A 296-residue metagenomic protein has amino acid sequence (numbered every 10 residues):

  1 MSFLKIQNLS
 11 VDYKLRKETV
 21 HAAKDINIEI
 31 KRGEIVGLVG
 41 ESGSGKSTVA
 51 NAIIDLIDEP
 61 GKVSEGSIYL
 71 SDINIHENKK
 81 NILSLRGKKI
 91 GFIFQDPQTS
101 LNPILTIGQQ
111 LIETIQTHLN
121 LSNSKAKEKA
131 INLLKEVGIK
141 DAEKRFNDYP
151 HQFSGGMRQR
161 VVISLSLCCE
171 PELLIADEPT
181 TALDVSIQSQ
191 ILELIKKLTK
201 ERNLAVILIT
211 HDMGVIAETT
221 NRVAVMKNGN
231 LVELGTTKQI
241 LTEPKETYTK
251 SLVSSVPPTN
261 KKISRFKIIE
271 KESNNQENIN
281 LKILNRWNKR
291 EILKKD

Functional and structural regions predicted by a protein language model:
K62-N74: Conserved ABC transporter NBD signature motif
N74-G91, Q109, T117, Q239-P244: ABC ATPase NBD coupling module
K140, T237-D296: Short catalytic/signature loops enriched in Gly
C168-E172: A short, proline-enriched helix->beta-strand linker immediately N-terminal to the Walker B motif in ABC-type P-loop
I216-E218: A short, surface-exposed alpha-helical micro-motif characterized by mixed small hydrophobic and charged/polar residues
